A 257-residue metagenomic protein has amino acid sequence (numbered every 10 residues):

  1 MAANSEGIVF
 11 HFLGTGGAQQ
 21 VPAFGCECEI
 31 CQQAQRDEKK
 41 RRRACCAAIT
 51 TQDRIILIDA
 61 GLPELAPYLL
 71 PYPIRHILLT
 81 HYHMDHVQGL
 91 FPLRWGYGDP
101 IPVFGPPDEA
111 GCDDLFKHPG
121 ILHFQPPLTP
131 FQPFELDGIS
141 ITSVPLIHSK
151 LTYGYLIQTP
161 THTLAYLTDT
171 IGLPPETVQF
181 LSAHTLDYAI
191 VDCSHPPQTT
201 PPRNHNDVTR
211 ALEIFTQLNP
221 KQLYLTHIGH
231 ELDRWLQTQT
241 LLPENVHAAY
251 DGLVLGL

Functional and structural regions predicted by a protein language model:
M1-E176, Y188, Q237-L257: Binuclear metal-dependent hydrolase catalytic cores
G172-G256: Cap/insert and terminal regions of metallo-dependent hydrolase folds
